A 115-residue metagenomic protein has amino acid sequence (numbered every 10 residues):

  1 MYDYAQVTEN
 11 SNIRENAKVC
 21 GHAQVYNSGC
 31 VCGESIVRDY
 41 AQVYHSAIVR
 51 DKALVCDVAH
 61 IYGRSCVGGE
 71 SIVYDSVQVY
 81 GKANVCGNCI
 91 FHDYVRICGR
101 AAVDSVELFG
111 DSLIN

Functional and structural regions predicted by a protein language model:
Y2-S112: A detector of tandem-repeat and repeat-rich interaction/domain scaffolds
N115: Conserved acidic
